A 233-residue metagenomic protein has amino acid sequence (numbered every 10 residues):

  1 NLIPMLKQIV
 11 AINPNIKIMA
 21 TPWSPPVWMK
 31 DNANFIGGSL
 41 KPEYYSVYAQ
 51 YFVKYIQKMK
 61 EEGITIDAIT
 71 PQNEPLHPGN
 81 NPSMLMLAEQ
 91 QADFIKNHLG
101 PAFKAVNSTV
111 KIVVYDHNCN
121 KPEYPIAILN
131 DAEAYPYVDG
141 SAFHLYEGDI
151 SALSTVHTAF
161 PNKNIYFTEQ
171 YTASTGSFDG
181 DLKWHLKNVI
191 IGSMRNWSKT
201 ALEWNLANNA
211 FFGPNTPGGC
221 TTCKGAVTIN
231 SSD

Functional and structural regions predicted by a protein language model:
N1-I66, N97: N-terminal catalytic cores of secreted or lumenal carbohydrate-active enzymes
T21-P26, Q72, N118, A207: Short glycine-enriched loops at secondary-structure junctions
P26-V27, P75, S174: Feature marks short, surface-exposed loop/turn motifs that line or immediately flank catalytic pockets and channel
N34-K41, L76-L85: Glycine- and acidic
Q50-Q57, E62, D67, P78-D233: Substrate-binding and catalytic surfaces of secreted/luminal carbohydrate-active proteins
